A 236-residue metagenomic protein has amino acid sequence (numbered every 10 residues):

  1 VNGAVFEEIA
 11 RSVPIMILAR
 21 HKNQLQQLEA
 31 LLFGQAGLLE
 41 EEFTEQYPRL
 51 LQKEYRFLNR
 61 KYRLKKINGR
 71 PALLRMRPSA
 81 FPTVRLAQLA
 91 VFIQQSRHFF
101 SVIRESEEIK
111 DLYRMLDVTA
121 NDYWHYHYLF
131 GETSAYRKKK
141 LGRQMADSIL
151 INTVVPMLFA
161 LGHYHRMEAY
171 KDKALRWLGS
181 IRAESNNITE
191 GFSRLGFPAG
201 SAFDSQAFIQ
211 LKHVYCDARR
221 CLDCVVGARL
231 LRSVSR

Functional and structural regions predicted by a protein language model:
V1-S205: Hydrophobic, aromatic-lined core segments that form the binding pocket/scaffold for planar heteroaromatic ligands
R194-R236: Acidic, carboxylate-rich catalytic segments that either coordinate divalent cations
